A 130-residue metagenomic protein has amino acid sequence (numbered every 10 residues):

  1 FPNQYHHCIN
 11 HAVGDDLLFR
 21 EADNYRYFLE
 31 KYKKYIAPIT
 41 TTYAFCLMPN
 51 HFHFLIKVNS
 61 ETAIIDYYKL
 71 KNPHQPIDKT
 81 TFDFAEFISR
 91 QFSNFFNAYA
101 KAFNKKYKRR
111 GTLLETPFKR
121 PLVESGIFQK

Functional and structural regions predicted by a protein language model:
F1-K130: Short catalytic/metal-binding and nucleic-acid-binding patches
